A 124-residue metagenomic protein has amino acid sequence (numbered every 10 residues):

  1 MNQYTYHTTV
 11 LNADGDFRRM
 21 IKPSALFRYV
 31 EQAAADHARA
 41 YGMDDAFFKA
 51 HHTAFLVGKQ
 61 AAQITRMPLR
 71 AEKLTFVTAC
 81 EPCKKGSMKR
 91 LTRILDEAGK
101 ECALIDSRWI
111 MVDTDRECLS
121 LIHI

Functional and structural regions predicted by a protein language model:
M1-K73: Hydrophobic, proline/glycine-rich low-complexity stretches
N12, T92-R93, W109: Generic short beta-strand
Q60-E97: Hydrophobic beta-sheet segments that form the core/acyl-binding groove of ACP/CoA-dependent acyl-chain-processing
A62, S107-W109: GNAT/GCN5-related N-acetyltransferase fold signature
G99-E101: Residue-level signal for glycine
A103-I105: A structural microfeature
I122-I124: Conserved small/polar residues in nucleotide/adenosyl-binding loops
